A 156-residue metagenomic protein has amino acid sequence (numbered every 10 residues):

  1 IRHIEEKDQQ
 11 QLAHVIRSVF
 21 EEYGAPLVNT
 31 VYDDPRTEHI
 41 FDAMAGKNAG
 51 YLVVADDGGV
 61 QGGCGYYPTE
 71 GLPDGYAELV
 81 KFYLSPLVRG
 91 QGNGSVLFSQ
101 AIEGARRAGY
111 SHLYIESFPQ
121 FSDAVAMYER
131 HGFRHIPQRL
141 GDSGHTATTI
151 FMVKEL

Functional and structural regions predicted by a protein language model:
H3-L87, F98-Q100, G104, R139-G141 (+1 more regions): Acetyl-CoA-dependent GNAT
T30, Q91, H145: Flexible, glycine- and charge-enriched loops at secondary-structure boundaries
G59, L72-P73, S85-S99, R106-A108 (+3 more regions): Conserved glycine-rich acetyl-CoA-binding loop
S111-Y114, F118-L156: C-terminal "cap" of GNAT-fold acetyltransferases
